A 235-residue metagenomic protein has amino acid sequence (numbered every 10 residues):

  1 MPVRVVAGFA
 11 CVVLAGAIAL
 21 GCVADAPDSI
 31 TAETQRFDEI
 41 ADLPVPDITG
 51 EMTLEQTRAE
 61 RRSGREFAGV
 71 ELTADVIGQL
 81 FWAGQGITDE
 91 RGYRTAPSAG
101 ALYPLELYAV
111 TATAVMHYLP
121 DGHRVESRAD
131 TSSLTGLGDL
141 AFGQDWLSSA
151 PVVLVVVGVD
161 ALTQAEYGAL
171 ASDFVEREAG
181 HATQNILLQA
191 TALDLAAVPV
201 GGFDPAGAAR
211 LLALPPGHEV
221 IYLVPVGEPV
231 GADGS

Functional and structural regions predicted by a protein language model:
M1-F9: Bacterial N-terminal signal peptides that target proteins for export
F9-A19: Bacterial N-terminal signal peptides
V23-A150, G234: N-terminal amphipathic, basic helical "cap/leader" segment at the start of enzyme domains
V45-T49, E219-S235: C-terminal helix-cap and adjacent tail motif
R61, L80, L107, V152-T163 (+1 more regions): Small-aliphatic-rich amphipathic alpha-helix that forms the alpha element of a beta-alpha
Q85, A112-A114, D121, V157-A161 (+2 more regions): Solvent-exposed coil/turn segments that connect beta secondary-structure elements in extracytoplasmic/periplasmic
A208-L223: Short, electropositive alpha-helical surface patch
